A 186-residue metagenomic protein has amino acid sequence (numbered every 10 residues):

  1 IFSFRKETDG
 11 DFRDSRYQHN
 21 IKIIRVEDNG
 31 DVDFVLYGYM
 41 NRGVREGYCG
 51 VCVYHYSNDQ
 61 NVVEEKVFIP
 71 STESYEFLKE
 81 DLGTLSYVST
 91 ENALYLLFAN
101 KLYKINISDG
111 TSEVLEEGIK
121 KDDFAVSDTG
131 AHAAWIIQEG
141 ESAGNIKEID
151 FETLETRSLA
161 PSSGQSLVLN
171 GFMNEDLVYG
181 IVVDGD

Functional and structural regions predicted by a protein language model:
I1, K22-H55, G83-F98, G130-G140 (+1 more regions): Short beta-strand elements that form the blades of beta-propeller/WD-repeat-like and other beta-sheet-rich scaffold
I1-Y17, G43-L78, L97-E117, E141-S163 (+1 more regions): Surface-exposed loop/turn elements that mediate protein-protein interactions on large endomembrane-trafficking
D11-V26, S71-Y87, E117-T129, S163-D176: Repeated scaffold domains used in trafficking and secretory/extracellular systems, primarily beta-propellers
I119-V182: Long amphipathic alpha-helical scaffold regions
